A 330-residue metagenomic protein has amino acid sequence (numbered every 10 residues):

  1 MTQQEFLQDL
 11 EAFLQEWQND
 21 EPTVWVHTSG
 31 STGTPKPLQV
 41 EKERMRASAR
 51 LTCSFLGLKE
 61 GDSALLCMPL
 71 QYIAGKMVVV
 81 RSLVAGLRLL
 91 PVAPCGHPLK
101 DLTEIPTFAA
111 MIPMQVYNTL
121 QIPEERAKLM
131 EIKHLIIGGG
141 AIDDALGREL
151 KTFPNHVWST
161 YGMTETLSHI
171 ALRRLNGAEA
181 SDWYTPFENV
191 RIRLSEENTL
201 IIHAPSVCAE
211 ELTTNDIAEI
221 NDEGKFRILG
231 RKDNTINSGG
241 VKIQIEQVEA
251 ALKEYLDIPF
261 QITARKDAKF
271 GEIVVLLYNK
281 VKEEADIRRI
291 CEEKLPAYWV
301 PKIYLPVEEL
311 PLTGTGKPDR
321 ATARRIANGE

Functional and structural regions predicted by a protein language model:
F6-H27, E60-G61: Conserved pre-ATP/AMP-binding loop-to-beta segment of ANL
T23-R50, G57-K59: Conserved AMP-binding A3 loop
S31, I112, G139, G162 (+2 more regions): Active-site glycine-centered loops adjacent to acidic/histidine catalytic or metal-binding residues that shape
V40-A47, S63-N118: AMP-binding/adenylate-forming
I122-G177: Gly/Ser/Thr-rich phosphate-binding loop
R191-T213, I217-E219, K225, N279: AMP-binding/adenylate-forming core of the ANL superfamily
N215-W299: AMP-binding/adenylate-forming catalytic core of the ANL superfamily
V275-L277, I290-E330: Conserved C-terminal "lid"/linker of ANL adenylate-forming enzymes
